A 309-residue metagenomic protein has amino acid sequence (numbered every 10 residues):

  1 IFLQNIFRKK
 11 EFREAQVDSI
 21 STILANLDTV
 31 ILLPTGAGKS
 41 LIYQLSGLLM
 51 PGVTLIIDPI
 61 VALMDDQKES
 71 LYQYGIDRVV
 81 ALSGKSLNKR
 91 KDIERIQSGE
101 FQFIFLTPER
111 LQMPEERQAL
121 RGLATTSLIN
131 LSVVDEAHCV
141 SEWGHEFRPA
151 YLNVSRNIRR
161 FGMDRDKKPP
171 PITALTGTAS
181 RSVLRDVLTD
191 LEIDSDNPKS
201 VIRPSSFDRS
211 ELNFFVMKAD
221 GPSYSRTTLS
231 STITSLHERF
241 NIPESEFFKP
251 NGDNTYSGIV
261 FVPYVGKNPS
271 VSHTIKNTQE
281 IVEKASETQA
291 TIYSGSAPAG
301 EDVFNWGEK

Functional and structural regions predicted by a protein language model:
I1-P34: Conserved pre-motif I regulatory segment
N26-S46, I57-D58, L175-T176: Walker A/P-loop
S40-L41, P51-G75, A81-L87, T107-Q112 (+2 more regions): Conserved Walker A/P-loop ATP-binding site and its immediately adjacent core in helicase/helicase-like ATPase domains
Q44, S86-L131, C139-H145: Conserved helix/coil segment N-terminal to the catalytic DExD/H
T54-M64, P243-V282, Q289-S294: Conserved strand-helix element at the start of the C-terminal RecA-like helicase core
K89-E94, T288-K309: Conserved helicase ATPase core of P-loop NTP-dependent helicases/translocases
R121, L128-L131, H138-P204: Post-DEXD/H (motif II) to motif III coupling segment of the RecA-like Helicase ATP-binding lobe
K199-S272: Conserved interdomain linker/interface between the two RecA-like ATPase lobes of SF2 helicase motors
